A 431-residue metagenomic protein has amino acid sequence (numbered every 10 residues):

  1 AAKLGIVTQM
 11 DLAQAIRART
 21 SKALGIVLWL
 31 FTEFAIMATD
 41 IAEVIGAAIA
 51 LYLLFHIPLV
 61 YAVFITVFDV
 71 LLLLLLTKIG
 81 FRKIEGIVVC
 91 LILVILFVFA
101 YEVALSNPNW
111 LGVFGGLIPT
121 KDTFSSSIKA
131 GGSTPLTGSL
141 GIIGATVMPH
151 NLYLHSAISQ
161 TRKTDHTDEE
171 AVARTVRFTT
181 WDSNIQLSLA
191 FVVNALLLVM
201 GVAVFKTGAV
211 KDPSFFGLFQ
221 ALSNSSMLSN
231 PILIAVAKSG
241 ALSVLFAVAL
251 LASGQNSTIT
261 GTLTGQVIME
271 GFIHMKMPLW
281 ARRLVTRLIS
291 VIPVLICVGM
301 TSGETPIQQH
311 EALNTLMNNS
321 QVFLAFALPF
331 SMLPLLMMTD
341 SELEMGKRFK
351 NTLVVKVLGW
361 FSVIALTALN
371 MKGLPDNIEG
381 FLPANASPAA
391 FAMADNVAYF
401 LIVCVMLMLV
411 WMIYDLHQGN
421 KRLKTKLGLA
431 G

Functional and structural regions predicted by a protein language model:
A1-L24, I49, I79-R82, G208-I232 (+3 more regions): Flexible loop linkers connecting adjacent transmembrane helices in multi-pass alpha-helical membrane transporters
A1-R17, L30-F34, N256, M408-Q418: Juxtamembrane transmembrane-helix boundary signature
A1-V7, S159-K163, T167-E170, S188-Q220 (+1 more regions): Extracellular/periplasmic helix-exit of transmembrane alpha-helices
K22-G25, V60-V63, I185, L242-A247 (+2 more regions): Loop-to-transmembrane helix boundary motifs in multi-pass membrane proteins
G25-E33, L54-L76, L93-V98, W280-I296 (+2 more regions): Transmembrane alpha-helical segments of multi-pass small-molecule transport proteins
V70, L74, I92-S126, M148-A157 (+3 more regions): Hydrophobic alpha-helical segments and their helix-loop junctions in multi-pass secondary transporters
I87, W280-V285, L316-L401, L423-A430: C-terminal membrane-solvent junction of multi-pass transporters and transport-like membrane proteins
A100-L197, A249-S253, L328, L335: Hydrophobic, membrane-embedded alpha-helices of multi-pass small-molecule transporters
